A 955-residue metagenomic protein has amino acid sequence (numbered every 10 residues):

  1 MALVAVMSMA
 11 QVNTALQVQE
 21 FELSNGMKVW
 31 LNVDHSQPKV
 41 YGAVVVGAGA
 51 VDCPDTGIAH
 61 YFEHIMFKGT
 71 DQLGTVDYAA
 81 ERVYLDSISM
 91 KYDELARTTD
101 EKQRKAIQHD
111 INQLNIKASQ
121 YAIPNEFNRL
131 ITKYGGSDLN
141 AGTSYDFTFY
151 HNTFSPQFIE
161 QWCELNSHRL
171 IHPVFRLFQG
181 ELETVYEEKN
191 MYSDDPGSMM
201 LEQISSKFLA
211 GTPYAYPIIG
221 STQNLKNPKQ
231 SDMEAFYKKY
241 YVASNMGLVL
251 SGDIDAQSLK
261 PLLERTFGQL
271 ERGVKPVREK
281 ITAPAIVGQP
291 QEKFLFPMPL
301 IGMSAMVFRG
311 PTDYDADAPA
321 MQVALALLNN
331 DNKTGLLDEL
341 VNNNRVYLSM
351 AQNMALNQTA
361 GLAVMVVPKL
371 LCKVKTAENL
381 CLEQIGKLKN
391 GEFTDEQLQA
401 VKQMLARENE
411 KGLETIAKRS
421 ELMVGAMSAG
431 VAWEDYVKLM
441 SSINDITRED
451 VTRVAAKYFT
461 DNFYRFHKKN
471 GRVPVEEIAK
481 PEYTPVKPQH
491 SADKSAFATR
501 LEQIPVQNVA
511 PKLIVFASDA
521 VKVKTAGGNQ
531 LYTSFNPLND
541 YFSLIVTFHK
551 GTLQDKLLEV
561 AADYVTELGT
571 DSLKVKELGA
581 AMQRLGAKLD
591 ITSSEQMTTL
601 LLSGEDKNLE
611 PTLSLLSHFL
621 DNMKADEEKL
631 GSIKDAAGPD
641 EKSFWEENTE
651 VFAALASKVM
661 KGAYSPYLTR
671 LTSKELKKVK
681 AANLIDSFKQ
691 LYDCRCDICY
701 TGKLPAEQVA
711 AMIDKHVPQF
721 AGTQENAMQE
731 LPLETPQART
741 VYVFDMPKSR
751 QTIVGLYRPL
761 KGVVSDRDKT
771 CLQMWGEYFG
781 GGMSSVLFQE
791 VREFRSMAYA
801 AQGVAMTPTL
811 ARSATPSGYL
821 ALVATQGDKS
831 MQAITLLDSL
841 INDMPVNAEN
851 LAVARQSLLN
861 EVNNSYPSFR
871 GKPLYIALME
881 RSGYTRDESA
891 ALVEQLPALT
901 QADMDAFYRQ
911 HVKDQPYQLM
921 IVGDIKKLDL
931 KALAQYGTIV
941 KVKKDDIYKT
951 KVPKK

Functional and structural regions predicted by a protein language model:
M1-Q11: Bacterial Sec-dependent N-terminal signal peptides
V12-V45, A520-L538: Mature N-terminal segment immediately following signal peptide/propeptide cleavage in secreted/periplasmic
E22, Y78-P276, S304, T312 (+3 more regions): Charge-rich, well-structured scaffold segments of protease-associated domains
G26, H35-R82, M306, A316-L328 (+7 more regions): Active/ligand-binding-proximal structured segments within catalytic/core domains that scaffold catalytic residues
H35-P38, V242, P299-L300, Q358 (+4 more regions): Short strand-connecting beta-turns/loops that link adjacent beta-strands
S36-K39, F158, A256-Q257, Q530 (+4 more regions): Primarily extracytoplasmic ectodomains and periplasmic/lumenal surface modules that are beta-strand-rich
E187-N190, S206, K275-K333, M365 (+7 more regions): His/Glu-based metal-binding/catalytic segments typifying zinc-dependent metallopeptidases
N344, F794-R795: Secreted, luminal/periplasmic, and some membrane-associated catalytic domains that remodel anionic oxygen-ester
